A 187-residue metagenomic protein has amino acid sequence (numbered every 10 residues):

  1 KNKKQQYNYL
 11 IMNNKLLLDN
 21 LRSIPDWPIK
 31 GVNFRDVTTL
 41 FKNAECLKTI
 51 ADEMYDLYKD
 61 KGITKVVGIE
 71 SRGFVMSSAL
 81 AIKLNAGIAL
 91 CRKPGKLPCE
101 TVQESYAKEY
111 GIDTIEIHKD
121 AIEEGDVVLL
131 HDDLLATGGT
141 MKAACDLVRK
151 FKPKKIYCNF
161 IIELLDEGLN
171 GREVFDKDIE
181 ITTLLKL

Functional and structural regions predicted by a protein language model:
K1-I11: Short, Lys/Arg-enriched N-terminal segments with co-localized hydrophobic residues within the first ~10-30 amino acids
M12-I63: Active-site-facing substrate-recognition patch
D19, A143-L187: PRPP-dependent phosphoribosyltransferase catalytic core
I63-E70: Short glycine-rich phosphate-binding loop at a beta-alpha junction
T64, D126, I156: Conserved acidic residues
V75-L84, C145: Short Gly/Thr/Asp-enriched flexible loops that form oxyanion-binding sites at enzyme active sites
A86-V128: Short, glycine/charge-rich flexible loops or terminal/linker lids adjacent to PRPP-binding catalytic cores
D133, G138: Conserved G/P- and acidic residue-centered "switch" motifs that form tight phosphate/ATP-binding loops in soluble
